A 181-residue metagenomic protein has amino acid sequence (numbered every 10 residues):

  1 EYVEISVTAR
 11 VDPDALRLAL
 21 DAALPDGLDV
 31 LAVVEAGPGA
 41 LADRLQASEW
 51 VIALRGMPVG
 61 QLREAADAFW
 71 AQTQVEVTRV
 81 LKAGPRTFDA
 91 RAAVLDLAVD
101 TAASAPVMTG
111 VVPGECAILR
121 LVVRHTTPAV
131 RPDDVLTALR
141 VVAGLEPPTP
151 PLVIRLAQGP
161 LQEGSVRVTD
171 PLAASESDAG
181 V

Functional and structural regions predicted by a protein language model:
E1-V51: Ordered, amphipathic secondary-structure segments that act as subunit-interaction surfaces in large macromolecular
S6-T8, A53-R55, V122-R124: Short hydrophobic/aromatic beta-strand micro-patches that form the beta-sheet surface supporting nucleotide- or nucleic
T8-P13, M57-V59, P128: Helix N-cap motif at beta-to-alpha junctions
P13-L24, L62-T73, D134-L139: Short amphipathic alpha-helices in soluble, non-transmembrane regions that often serve as interface/regulatory elements
L20, V30, A66-F69, V94 (+1 more regions): Generic hydrophobic, helix-prone segments enriched in Leu/Val/Ile
D26-L31, G60-L62, V75-R79: Short, structured loop/turn "capping" segments at alpha-beta junctions
S48-D67, P147: Structural motif centered on alpha-helical elements and their boundaries
Q72-V181: Core RNA-modification/binding signature centered on pseudouridine synthases
